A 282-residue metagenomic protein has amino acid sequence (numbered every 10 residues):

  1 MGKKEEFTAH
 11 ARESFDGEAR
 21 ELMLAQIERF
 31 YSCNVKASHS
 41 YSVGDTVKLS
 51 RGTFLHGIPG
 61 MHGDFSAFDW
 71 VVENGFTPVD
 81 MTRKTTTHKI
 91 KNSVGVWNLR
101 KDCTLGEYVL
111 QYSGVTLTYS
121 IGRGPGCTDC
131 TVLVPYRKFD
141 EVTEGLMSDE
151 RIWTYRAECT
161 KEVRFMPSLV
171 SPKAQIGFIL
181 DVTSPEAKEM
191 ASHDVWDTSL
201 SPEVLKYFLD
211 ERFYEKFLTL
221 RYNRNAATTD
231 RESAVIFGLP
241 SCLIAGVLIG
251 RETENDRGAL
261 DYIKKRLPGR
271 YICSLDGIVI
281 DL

Functional and structural regions predicted by a protein language model:
G2-L282: NAD-dependent ADP-ribosyltransferases
